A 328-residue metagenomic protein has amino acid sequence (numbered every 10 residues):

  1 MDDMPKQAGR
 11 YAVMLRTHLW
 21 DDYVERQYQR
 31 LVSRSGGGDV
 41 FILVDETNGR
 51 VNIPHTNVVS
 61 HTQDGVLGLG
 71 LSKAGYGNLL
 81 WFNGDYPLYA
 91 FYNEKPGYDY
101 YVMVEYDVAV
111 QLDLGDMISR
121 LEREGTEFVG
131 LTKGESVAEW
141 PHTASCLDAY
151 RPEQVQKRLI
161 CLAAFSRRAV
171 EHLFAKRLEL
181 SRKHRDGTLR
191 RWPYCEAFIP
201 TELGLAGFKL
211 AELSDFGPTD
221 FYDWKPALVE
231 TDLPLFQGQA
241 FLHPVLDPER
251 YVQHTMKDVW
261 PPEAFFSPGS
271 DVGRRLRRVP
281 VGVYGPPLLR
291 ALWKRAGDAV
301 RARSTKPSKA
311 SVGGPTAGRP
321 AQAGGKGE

Functional and structural regions predicted by a protein language model:
M1-D22: N-proximal low-complexity "stem/linker" segments adjacent to membrane-targeting elements
W20-R34: Short, well-formed alpha-helical segments that are part of the catalytic scaffolds of diverse glycosyltransferases
D21-E25, N48-I53, E139: Short, charged/polar "capping" segments at the starts of alpha-helices and the immediately preceding loops
G38-R50: Short beta-strand/loop segment that forms part of the nucleotide-sugar
N48-G97: Active-site-proximal specificity loops/subdomain of glycosyltransferases
Y98-D107: Short beta-strand-to-loop acidic/aromatic patch adjacent to the donor-nucleotide binding site
V110-G187, W192, E196: Conserved catalytic core of nucleotide-sugar-dependent glycosyltransferases
H184-G314, G318: C-terminal catalytic/acceptor-binding lobe
